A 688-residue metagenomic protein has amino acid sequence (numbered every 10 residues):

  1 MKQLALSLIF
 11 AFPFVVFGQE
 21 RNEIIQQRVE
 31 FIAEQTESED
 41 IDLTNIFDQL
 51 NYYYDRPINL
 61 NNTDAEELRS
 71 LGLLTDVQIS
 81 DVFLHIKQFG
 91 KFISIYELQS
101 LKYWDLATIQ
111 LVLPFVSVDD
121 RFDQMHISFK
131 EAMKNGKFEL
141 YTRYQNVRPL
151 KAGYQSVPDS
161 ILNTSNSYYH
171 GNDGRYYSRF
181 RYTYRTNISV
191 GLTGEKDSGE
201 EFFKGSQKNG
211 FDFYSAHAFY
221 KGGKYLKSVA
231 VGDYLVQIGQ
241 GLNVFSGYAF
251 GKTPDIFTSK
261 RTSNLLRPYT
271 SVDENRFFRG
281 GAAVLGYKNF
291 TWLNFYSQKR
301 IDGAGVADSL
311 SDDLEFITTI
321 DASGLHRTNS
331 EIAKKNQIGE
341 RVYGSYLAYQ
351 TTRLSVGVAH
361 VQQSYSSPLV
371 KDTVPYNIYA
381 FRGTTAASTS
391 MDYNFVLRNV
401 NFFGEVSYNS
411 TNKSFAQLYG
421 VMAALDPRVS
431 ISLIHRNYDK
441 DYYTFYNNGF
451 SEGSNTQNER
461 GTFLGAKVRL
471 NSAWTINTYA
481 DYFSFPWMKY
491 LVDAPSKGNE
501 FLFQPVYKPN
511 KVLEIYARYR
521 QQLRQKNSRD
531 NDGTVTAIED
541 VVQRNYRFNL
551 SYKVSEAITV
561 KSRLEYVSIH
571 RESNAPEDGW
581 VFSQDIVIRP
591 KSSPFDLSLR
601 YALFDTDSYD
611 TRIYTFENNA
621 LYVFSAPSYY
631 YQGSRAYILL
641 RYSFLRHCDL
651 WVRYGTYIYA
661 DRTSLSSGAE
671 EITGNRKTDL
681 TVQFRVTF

Functional and structural regions predicted by a protein language model:
M1-E23, F688: Bacterial Sec-dependent N-terminal signal peptides
E20, E37-N51, Q88-F89, Q99-G136 (+2 more regions): Alpha-helical interaction/regulatory segments in DNA maintenance proteins
L43-I93, V112-S117, K196, E200: Amphipathic, charged-and-aliphatic alpha-helical interface segments that function as noncatalytic docking
I127-T164, Y182, T186-L192, V229 (+2 more regions): Transmembrane beta-strand segments of Gram-negative outer membrane beta-barrel proteins
Y169-D173, R276-F278, A333-T373, I378-F688: Exposed, low-structure sequence patches enriched in small/polar residues
E195-F213, R267-E274, A333-N336, S407-N409 (+1 more regions): Outer-membrane beta-barrel proteins
N209-L266, T270-D302, L425-T444, S593-Y609: Outer membrane beta-barrel
